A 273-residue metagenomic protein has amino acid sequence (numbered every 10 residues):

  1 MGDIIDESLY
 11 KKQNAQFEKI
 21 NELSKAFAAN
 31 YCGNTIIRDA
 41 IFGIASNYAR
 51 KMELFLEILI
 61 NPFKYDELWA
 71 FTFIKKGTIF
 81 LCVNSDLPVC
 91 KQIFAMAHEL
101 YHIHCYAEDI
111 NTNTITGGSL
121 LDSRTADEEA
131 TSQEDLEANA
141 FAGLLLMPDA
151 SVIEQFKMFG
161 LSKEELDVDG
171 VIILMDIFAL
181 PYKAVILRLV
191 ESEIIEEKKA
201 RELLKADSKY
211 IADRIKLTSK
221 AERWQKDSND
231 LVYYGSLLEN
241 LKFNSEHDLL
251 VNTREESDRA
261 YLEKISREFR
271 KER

Functional and structural regions predicted by a protein language model:
M1-R273: Active-site hotspot residues in diverse enzymes, especially metal/ion-binding acidic/histidine motifs
